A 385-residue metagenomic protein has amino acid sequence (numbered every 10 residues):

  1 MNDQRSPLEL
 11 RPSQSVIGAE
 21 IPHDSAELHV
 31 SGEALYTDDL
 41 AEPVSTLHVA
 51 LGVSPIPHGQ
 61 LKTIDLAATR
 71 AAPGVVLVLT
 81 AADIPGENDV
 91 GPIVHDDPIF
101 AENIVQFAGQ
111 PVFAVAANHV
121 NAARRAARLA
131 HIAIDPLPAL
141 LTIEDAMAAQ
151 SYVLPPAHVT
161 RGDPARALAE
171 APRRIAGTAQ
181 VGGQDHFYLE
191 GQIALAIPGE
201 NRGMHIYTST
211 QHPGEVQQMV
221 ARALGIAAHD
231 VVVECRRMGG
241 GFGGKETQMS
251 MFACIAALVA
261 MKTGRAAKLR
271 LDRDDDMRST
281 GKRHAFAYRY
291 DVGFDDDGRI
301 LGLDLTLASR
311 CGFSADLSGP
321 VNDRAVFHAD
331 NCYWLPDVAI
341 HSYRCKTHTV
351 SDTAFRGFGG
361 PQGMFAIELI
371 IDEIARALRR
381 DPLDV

Functional and structural regions predicted by a protein language model:
M1-V159, R174-G177: Flexible, low-hydrophobicity surface segments
A19, S25-L28, G32, V159-A194 (+1 more regions): Glycine-rich loop/linker segments at domain edges
P22, A41-S45, P98-I99, I104-G109 (+9 more regions): Solvent-exposed alpha-helices and their adjacent loops that cap or buttress functional pockets in soluble metabolic
L51-L79, F113-A133, A194-T263, P320-D330 (+1 more regions): Alpha-helical support elements that line or immediately flank enzyme active sites and cofactor-binding pockets
L79-Q110, S151-Y152, E215, V233-C254 (+3 more regions): Short, surface-exposed loop/turn segments at secondary-structure boundaries that line and modulate
T80-A81, D230-R236, G264-D274, L301-T306 (+2 more regions): Beta-strand segments within the central parallel beta-sheet cores of soluble alpha/beta enzyme folds
P111, A117-H119, M261-F313: Phosphate/diphosphate-binding loops
D145-L224, L383: Helix-loop-helix junctions that connect adjacent transmembrane helices in secondary transporters/permeases, recognized
